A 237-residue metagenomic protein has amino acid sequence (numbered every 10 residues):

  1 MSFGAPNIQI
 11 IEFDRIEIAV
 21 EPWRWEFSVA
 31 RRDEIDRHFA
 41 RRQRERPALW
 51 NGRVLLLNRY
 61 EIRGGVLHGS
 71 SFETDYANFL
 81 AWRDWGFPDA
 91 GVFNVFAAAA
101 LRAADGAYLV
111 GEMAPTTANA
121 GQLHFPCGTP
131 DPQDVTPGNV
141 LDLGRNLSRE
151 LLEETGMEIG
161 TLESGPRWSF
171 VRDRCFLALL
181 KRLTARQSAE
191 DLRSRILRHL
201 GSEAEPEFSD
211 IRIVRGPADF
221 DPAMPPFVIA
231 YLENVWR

Functional and structural regions predicted by a protein language model:
M1-F125, T129-R149, M157-R237: N-terminal leader/linker segments that precede catalytic domains of diphosphate-processing enzymes
E154: Short alpha-helical functional segments enriched in proximate histidine and acidic residues
